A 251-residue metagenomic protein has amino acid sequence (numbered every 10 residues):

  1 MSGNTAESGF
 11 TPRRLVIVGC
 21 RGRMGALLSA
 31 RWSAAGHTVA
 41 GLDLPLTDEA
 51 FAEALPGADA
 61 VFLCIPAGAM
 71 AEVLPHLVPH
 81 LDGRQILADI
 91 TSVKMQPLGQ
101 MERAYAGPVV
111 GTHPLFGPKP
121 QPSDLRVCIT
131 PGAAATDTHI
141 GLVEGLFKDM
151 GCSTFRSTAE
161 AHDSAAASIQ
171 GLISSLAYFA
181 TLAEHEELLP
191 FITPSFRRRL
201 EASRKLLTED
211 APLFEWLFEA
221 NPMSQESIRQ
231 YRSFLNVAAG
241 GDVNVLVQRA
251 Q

Functional and structural regions predicted by a protein language model:
R21: Conserved glycine-rich cofactor-binding loop
G25-A26: N-terminal Rossmann-fold NAD(P) dinucleotide-binding loop
R31-F51: NAD(P)-binding Rossmann-fold cofactor-contacting core
A52-V78: Rossmann-like NAD(P)-binding element
L81-P97: ADP-ribose/adenylate-binding Rossmann-like module
V93-S153, D163: Rossmann-fold dinucleotide-binding core
R156-Q251: An accessory alpha-helical subdomain
